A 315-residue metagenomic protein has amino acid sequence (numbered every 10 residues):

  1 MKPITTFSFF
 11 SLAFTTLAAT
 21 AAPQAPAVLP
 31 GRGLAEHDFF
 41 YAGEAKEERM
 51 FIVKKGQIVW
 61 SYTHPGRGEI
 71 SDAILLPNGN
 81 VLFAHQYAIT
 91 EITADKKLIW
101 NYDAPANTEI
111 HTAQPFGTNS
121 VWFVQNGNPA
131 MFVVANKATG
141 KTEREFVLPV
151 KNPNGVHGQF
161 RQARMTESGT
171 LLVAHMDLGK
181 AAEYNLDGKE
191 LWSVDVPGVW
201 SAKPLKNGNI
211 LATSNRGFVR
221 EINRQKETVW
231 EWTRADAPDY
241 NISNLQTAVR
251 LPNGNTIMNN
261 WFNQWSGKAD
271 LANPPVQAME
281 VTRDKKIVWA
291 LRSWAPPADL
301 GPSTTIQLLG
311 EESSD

Functional and structural regions predicted by a protein language model:
M1-T6: Positively charged n-region of N-terminal signal peptides that target proteins for export
F7-A18: Bacterial N-terminal signal peptides
A22-D315: Histidine-/acidic-rich catalytic cores in large beta-rich domains
